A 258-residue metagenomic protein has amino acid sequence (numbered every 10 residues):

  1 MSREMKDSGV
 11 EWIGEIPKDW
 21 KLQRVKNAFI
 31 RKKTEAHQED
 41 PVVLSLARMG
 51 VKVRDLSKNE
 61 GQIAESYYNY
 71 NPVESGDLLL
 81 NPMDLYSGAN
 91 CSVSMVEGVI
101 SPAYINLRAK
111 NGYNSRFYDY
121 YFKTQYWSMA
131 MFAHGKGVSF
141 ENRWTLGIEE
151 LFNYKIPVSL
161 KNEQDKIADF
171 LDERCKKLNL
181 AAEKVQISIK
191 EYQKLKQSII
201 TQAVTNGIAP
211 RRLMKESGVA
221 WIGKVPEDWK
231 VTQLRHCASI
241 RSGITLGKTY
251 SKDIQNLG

Functional and structural regions predicted by a protein language model:
M1-K21, S159-L213: Amphipathic alpha-helical coiled-coil/heptad-repeat segments
R3-A36, K161, D165, L180 (+1 more regions): Non-catalytic DNA-recognition/assembly elements of restriction-modification systems
R3-E11, G98-I105, V138-D165: A short glycine-rich beta-alpha junction/loop motif
M5, K26-S66, R235-A238, S242 (+1 more regions): DNA target-recognition patches
V10, G61-Y67, E183: Short, solvent-exposed loop/turn positions at domain surfaces that link secondary-structure elements or cap domain
E39-N59, N81-P102, R116, Y120 (+3 more regions): Short, ligand-facing micro-motifs at secondary-structure edges
